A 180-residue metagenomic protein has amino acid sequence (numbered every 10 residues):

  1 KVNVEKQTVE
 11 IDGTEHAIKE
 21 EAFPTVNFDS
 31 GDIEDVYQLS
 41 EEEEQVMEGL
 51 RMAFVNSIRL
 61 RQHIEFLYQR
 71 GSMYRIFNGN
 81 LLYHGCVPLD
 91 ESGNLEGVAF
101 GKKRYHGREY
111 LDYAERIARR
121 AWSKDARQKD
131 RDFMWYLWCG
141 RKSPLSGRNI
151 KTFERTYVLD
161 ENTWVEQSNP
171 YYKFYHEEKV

Functional and structural regions predicted by a protein language model:
K1-V180: Feature recognizes metal-dependent phosphohydrolase scaffolds
